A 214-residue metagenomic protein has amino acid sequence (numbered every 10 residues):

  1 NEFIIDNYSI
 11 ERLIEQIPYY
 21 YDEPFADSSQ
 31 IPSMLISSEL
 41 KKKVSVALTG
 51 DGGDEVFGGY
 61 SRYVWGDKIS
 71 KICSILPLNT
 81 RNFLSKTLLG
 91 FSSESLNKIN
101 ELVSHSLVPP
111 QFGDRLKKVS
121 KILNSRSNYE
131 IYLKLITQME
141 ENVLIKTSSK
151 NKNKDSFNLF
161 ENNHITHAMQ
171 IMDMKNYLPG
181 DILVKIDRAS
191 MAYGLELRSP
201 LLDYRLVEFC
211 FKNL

Functional and structural regions predicted by a protein language model:
N1-I145, R188-L214: ATP-dependent adenylate-handling active sites, centered on carboxylate activation for C-N bond formation
N7-I10, I14, S149-K150, H167 (+1 more regions): Generic alpha-helical segment signature
A26, F160-D173: Structural motif
I145-N158: A short, charged helix-loop
M174-R188, C210: Short Ser/Thr-interspersed hydrophobic loop/turn segments at strand-loop and sheet-helix junctions that line or gate
